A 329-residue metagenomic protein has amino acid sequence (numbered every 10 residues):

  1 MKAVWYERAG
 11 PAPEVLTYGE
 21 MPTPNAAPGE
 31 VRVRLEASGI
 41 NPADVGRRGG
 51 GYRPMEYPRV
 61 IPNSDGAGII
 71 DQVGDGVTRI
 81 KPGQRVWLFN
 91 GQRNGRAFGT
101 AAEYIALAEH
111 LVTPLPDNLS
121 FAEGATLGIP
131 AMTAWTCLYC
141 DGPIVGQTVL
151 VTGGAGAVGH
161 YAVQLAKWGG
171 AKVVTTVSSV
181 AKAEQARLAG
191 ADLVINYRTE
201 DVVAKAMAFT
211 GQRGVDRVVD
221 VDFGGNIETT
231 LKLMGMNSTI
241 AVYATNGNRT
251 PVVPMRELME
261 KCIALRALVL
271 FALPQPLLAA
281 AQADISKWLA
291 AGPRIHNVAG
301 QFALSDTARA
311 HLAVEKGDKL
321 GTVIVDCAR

Functional and structural regions predicted by a protein language model:
M1, P293-G300, A308-R329: C-terminal capping/lid region of NAD(P)-dependent oxidoreductase domains
P22-I40, G51-R93: Glycine-rich beta-strand-centered segment in the early N-terminal region that forms part of a ligand/cofactor-binding
R79, L88-G153: NAD(P)H dinucleotide-binding glycine-rich loop of Rossmann-like/cofactor-binding domains, especially the beta1-alpha1
R85, T148, K172, S238-T239 (+1 more regions): Short glycine-centered segments of the SAM/dcSAM-binding site in methyltransferase folds
A125-T199: Mid-domain Rossmann-like dinucleotide-binding core that forms the NAD(H)/NADP(H) cofactor-binding site
G153-G154, D222, T245: NAD(P)H cofactor-binding loop motif with strongest signal on the N-terminal glycine-rich segment
V177, G225-R294, D326-R329: Glycine-rich phosphate-binding loop and adjacent beta-alpha segment of Rossmann(oid) nucleotide-cofactor-binding
V202-Q212: Short amphipathic alpha-helix with an adjacent loop that forms part of the alpha/beta core around
